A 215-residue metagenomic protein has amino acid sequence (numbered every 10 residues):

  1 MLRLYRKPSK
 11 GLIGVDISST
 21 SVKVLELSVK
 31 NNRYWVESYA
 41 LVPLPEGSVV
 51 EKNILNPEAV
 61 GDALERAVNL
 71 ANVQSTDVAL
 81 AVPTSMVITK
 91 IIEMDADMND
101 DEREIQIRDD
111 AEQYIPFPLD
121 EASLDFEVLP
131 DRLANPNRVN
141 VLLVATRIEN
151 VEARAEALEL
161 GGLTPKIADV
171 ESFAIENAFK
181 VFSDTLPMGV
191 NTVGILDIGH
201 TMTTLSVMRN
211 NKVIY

Functional and structural regions predicted by a protein language model:
M1-D110, E152, T164: Non-catalytic, solvent-exposed interaction/assembly segments
V15-V22, P83-S85, I195-T203, M208-K212: A short acidic Gly-Thr/Ser loop motif
V29, V170-F173, N210: Short, ordered loop/turn segments at secondary-structure junctions
N31-L41, N137-V144, K212-Y215: Short, well-ordered strand-loop elements centered on a beta-strand within folded domains, enriched for acidic residues
A71-N72, S183-P187: Glycine-rich helix-loop-beta junction characteristic of Rossmann-like nucleotide cofactor-binding loops
D77, A81-S183: Active-site neighborhood for divalent-cation/phosphate handling
L163, V190-T192, M202-T203: Short coil/turn connectors at secondary-structure junctions
L186-D197: Acidic, His- and aromatic-enriched active-site or binding-groove loops in soluble protein domains that engage sugars
